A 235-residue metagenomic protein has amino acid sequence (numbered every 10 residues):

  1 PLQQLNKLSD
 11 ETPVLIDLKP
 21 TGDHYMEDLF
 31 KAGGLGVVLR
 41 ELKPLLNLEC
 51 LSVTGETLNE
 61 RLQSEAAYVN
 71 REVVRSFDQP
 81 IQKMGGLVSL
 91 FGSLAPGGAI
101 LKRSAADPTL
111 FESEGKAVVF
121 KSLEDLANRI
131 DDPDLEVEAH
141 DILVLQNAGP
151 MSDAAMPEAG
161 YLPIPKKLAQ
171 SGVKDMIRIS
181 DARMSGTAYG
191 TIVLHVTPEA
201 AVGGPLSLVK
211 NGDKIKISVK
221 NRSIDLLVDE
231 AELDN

Functional and structural regions predicted by a protein language model:
P1-A200, G204-N235: Catalytic or ion-coupling anion/metal-binding cores of large enzyme and transporter domains
